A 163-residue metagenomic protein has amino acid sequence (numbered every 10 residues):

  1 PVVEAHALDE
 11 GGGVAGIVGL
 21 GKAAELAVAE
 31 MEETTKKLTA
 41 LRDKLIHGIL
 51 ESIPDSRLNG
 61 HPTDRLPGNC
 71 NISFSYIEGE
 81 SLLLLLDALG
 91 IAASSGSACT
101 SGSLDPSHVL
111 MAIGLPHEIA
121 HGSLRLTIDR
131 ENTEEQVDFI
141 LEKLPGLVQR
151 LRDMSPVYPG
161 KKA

Functional and structural regions predicted by a protein language model:
P1-T35: Conserved core segment of the aminotransferase class I/II
G13-I17, M31-R42, G79, G102 (+2 more regions): Generic structural signal for well-ordered, non-membrane alpha-helical segments in soluble metabolic enzymes
A15-E25, I46, L50, L83 (+4 more regions): Predominant activation on well-ordered alpha-helical scaffold segments within soluble catalytic domains
A24, L45, F74-Y76, C99-T100 (+1 more regions): Glycine-rich beta-alpha junction loops
A29-L82: Conserved PLP-dependent catalytic core of the aminotransferase class-I/II
C70-R125: Conserved C-terminal alpha-helix-loop-beta "cap" of PLP-dependent enzymes that closes/shapes the active-site mouth
S101, D105-A163: PLP-dependent enzyme catalytic core of the Aspartate aminotransferase-like
